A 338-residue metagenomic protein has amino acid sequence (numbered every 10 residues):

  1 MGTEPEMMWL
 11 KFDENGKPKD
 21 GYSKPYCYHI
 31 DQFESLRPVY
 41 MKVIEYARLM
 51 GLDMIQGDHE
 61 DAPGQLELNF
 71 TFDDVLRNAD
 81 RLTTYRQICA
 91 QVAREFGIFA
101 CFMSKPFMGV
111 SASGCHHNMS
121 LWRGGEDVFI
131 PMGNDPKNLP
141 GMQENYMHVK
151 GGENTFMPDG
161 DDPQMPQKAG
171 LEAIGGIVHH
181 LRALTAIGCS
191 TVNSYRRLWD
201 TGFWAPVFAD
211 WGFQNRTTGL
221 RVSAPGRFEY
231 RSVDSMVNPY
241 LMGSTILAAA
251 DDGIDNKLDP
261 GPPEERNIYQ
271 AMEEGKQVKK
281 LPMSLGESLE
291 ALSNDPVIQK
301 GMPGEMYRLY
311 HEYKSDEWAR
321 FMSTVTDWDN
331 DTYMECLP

Functional and structural regions predicted by a protein language model:
M1-P338: Glycine-rich, acidic/polar active-site loops that bind/position phosphate-bearing ligands
